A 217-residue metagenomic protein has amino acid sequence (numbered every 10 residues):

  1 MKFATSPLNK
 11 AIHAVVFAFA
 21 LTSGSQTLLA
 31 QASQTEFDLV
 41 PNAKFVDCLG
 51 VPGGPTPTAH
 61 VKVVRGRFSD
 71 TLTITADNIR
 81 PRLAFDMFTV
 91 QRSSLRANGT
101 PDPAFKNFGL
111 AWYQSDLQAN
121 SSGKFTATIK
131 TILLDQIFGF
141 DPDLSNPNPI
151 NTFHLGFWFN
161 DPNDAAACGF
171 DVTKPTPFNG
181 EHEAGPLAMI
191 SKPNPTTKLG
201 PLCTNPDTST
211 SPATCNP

Functional and structural regions predicted by a protein language model:
K2-V15: Bacterial N-terminal signal peptides that target proteins for export
I12-G24: Bacterial N-terminal signal peptides
G24-A30: Sec/Tat signal peptide C-region and signal peptidase I cleavage site
Q31-P217: N-terminal leader/targeting pre-sequences
